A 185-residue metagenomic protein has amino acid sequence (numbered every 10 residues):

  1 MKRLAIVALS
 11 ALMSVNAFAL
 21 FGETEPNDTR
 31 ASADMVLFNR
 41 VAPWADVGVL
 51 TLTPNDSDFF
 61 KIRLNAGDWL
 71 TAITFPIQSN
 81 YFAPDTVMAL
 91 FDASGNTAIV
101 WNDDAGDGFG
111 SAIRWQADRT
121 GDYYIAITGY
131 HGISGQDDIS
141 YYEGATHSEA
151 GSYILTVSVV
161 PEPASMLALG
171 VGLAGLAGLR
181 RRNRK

Functional and structural regions predicted by a protein language model:
M1-L4, P161-E162, R180-K185: Positively charged n-region of N-terminal signal peptides that target proteins for export
L4-M13, G170-G172: Sec-dependent N-terminal signal peptides
V15-A19: Sec/Tat signal peptide C-region and signal peptidase I cleavage site
L20-R40, D56-N65, F82, V87-N96 (+1 more regions): C-terminal edge strands of extracellular/lumenal beta-sandwich accessory domains
A42-S57, D103-G108: Extracellular beta-rich ligand/substrate-recognition surface
L70-N80: Short amphipathic, basic-aromatic surface patches that mediate peripheral association with negatively charged
G110-Q116: Exposed aromatic-hydrophobic patches
E162-R180: A short, hydrophobic C-terminal helix/tail in secreted or cell-surface proteins
